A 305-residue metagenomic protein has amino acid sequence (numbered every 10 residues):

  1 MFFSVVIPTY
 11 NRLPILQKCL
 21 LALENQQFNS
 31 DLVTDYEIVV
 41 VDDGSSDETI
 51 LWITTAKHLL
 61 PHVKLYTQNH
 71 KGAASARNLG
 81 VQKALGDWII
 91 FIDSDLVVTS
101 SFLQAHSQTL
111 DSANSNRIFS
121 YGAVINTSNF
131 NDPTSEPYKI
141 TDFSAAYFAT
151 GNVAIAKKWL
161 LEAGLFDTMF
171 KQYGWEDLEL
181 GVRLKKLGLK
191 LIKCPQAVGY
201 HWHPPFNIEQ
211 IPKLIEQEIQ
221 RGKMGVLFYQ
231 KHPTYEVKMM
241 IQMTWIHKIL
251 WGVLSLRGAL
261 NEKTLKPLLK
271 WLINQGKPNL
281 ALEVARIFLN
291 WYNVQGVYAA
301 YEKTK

Functional and structural regions predicted by a protein language model:
F3-I15, C19, Q26, V41 (+1 more regions): A conserved hydrophobic helix/loop-capping motif in glycosyltransferases and polysaccharide synthases
L21-T34: Short, acidic, metal-binding catalytic loop of nucleotide-sugar glycosyltransferases
A22, V39-L51, D93-V97: A conserved acidic beta->alpha catalytic loop
Q68-A84, Y147: Glycine-rich, basic loop-to-helix element that forms the pyrophosphate-binding segment of sugar-nucleotide handling
I89: Short aromatic/hydrophobic "clamp" motif used to bind/position activated sugar donors
V97-P133: Conserved donor NDP-sugar-binding/catalytic core segment of glycosyltransferases
V153, W159, A163-G164, F170-V198: A short, conserved alpha-helix in the catalytic core of glycosyltransferases
G199, Q210-K238, I287-Y301: Catalytic core of nucleotide-sugar-dependent glycosyltransferases
